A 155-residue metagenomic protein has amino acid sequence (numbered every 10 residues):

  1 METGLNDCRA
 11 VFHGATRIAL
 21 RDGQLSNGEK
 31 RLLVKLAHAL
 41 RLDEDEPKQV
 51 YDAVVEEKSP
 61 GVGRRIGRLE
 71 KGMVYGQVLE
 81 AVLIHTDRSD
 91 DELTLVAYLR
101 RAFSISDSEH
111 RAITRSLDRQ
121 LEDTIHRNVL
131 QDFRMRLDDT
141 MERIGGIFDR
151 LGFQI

Functional and structural regions predicted by a protein language model:
M1-I18, N27-I155: Small-residue-enriched hydrophobic alpha-helices in membranes
